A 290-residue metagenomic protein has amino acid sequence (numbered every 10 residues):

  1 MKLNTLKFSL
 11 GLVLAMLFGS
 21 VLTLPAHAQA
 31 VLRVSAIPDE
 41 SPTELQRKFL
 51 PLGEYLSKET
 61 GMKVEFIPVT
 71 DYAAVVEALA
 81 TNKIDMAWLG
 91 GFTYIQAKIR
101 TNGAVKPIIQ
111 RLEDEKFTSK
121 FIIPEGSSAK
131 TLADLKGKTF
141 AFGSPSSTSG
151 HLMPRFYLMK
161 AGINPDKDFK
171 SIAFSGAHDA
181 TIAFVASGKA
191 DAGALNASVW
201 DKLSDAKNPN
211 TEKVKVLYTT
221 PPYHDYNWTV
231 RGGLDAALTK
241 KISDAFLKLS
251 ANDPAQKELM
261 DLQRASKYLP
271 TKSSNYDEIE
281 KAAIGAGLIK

Functional and structural regions predicted by a protein language model:
M1-T5: N-terminal secretory signal peptides that target proteins for export/translocation
S9-V21: Bacterial N-terminal signal peptides
L22-A28: Sec/Tat signal peptide C-region and signal peptidase I cleavage site
Q29-S35, E40-P51, S57, D225 (+1 more regions): An extracytoplasmic/periplasmic, membrane-proximal ligand-sensing/linker region
Q29-T93: Extracytoplasmic small-molecule ligand-binding "clamshell" domains of the periplasmic binding protein/Venus flytrap
A73-A87, R100-T101, A133, A177-S198: Short helices/loops that flank or line small-molecule/ion binding pockets
E77-D134: Acidic, polar ligand-binding/catalytic clefts
S127, K138-A237: Pocket-lining segment of extracytoplasmic ligand-binding domains
